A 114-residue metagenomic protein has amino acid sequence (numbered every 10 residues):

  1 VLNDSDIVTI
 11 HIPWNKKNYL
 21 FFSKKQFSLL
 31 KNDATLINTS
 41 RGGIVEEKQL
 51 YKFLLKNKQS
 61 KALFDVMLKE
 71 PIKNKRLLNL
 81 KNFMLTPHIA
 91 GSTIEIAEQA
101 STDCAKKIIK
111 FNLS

Functional and structural regions predicted by a protein language model:
V1, Q26, R76-L77: Structural alpha-helical scaffold elements that stabilize or flank donor/cofactor-binding regions in carbohydrate
V1-L2, K69: NAD(P)-binding Rossmann-fold cofactor-contacting core
D4-S5, L30-A34: An anion/phosphate-binding loop that grips the pyrophosphate of nucleotide cofactors and donors
I7-T9: N-terminal Rossmann-like NAD(P) cofactor-binding module of classical short-chain dehydrogenase/reductase
I12-K24, S40-R41: Glycine/threonine-rich flexible loop motifs
K24-K25, K48: Structural detector for helix-capping/boundary residues
D33-S114: Rossmann-like dinucleotide-binding domain for NAD(H)/NADP(H)
